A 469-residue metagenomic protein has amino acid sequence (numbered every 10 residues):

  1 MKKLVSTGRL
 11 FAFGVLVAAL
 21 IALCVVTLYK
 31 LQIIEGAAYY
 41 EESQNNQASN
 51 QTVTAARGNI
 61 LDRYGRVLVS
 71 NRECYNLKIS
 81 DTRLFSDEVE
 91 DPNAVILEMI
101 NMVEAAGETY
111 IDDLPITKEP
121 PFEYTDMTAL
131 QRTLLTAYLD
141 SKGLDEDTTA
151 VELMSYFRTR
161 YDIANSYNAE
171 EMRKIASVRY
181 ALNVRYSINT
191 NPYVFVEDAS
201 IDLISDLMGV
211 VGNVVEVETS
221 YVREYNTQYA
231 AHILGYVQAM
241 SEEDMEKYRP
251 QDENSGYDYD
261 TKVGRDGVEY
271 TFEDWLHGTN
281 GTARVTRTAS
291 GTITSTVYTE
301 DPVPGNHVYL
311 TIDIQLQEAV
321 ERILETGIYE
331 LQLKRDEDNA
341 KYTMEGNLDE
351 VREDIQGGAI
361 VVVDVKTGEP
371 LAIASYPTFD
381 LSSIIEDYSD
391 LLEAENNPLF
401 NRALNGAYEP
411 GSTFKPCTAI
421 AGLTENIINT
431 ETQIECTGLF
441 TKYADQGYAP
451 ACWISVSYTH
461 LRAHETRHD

Functional and structural regions predicted by a protein language model:
M1-P302, I314, E325-A359, V365 (+1 more regions): Membrane-proximal periplasmic segments of bacterial cell-envelope enzymes, especially penicillin-binding proteins
T27, G65, I96-M99, L207 (+4 more regions): Active-site SXXK
N71-R72, Y229, M245, L371-Y376 (+2 more regions): Short, solvent-exposed loop/turn and secondary-structure capping segments
V297-P304, N396-F400: Short glycine/proline-rich turn/loop motifs
D301-P302, V365-E395: Aromatic-anchored glycine-rich loop motif in surface-exposed flexible loops
V308-I312, Q356-G357, E393-F414, E431-T437: Short active-site loop at a secondary-structure junction that contains or immediately precedes the catalytic residue(s)
K334-R335, S382-S383, F414, L423-A444: Short, well-structured active-site flanking segments
T459-H468: Conserved small/polar residues in nucleotide/adenosyl-binding loops
